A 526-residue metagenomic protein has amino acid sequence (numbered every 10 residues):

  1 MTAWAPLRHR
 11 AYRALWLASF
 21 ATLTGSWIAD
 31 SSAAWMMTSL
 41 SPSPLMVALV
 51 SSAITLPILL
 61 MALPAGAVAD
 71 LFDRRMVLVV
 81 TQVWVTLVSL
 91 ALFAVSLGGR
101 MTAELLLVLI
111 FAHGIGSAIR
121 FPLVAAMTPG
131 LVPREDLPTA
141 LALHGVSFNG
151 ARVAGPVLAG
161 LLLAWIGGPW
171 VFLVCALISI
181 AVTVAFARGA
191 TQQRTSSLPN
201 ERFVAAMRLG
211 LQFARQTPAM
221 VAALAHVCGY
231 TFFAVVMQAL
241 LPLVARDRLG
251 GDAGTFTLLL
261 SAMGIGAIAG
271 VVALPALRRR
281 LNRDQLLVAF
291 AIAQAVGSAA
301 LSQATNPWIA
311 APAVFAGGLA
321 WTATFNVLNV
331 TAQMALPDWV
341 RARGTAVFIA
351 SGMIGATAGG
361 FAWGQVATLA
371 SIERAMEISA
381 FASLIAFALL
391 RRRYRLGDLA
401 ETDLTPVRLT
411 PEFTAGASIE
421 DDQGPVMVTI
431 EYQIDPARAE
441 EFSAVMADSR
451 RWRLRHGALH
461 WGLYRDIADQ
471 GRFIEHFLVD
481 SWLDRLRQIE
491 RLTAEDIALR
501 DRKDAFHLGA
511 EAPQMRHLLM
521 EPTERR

Functional and structural regions predicted by a protein language model:
T2-L56, Q216-S261: Helix-loop boundary and gating motifs at the non-cytosolic
R13-D30, I54-A69, D73-V88, L105-A164 (+7 more regions): Substrate-agnostic recognition of the 12-TM MFS/MFS-like secondary transporter fold
L60, P64, L71, R75-V77 (+6 more regions): C-terminal transmembrane bundle of multi-pass solute transporters/carriers
A103-I110, G114, T139-Q193, L259-S261 (+4 more regions): Hydrophobic alpha-helical transmembrane segments
T139, A187-Q212, D398-L409: Flexible cytoplasmic inter-helical loops of multi-pass small-molecule transporters
V366, V426-Q433, G462-R491: Short, well-ordered beta-strand segments in beta-rich or mixed alpha/beta enzyme and ligand-binding folds
L396-L399, R451-H460, L478-M515: An amphipathic, aromatic/His-enriched active-site/gating alpha helix that lines ligand/cofactor pockets
A437-W461: Short amphipathic alpha-helical segments
